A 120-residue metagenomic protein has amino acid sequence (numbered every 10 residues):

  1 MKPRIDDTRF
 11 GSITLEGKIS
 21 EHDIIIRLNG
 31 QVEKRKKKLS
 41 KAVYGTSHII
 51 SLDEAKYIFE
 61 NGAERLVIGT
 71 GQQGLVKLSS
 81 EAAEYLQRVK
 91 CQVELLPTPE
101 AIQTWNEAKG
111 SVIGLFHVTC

Functional and structural regions predicted by a protein language model:
M1-K41: N-terminal, charge-rich interaction modules
K18-S20, I58-G62, E107-G110: Flexible, charged surface loops at secondary-structure boundaries
R27, G69, L115-T119: Short beta-strand segments
E33-I58: Compact, glycine-rich, soluble single-domain proteins
R35, G74-L78, T104: Short active-site-adjacent helix-start/loop capping segments
I58-E94: Mid-chain, well-packed structural core segment of small domains
Q92-I102: A short glycine-rich beta-strand->turn/loop micro-motif centered on a GG-aromatic cluster
I102-C120: Short basic, glycine-rich beta-strand/loop surfaces that mediate nucleic-acid
